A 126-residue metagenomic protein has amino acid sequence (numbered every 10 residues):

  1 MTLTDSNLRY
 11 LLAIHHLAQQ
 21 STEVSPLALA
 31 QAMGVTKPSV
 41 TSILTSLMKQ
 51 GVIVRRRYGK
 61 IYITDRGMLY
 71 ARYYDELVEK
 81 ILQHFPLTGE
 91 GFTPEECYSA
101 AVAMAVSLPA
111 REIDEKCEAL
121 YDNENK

Functional and structural regions predicted by a protein language model:
M1-V35: N-terminal helix-turn-helix DNA-binding core of bacterial DNA-binding proteins
P38-T41: Key DNA-contact positions within bacterial/archaeal DNA-binding proteins
L44-T45: Short, hydrophobic-biased segments on the C-terminal half of alpha helices that form "recognition helices"
M48-R57: A short, conserved structural fragment
G59-L77: Basic, amphipathic "hinge/linker" alpha-helix immediately C-terminal to the N-terminal HTH DNA-binding motif
E79-D122: Amphipathic alpha-helical dimerization/coiled-coil segments that flank or bridge DNA-binding/regulatory modules
N125: C-terminal binding/interaction regions
